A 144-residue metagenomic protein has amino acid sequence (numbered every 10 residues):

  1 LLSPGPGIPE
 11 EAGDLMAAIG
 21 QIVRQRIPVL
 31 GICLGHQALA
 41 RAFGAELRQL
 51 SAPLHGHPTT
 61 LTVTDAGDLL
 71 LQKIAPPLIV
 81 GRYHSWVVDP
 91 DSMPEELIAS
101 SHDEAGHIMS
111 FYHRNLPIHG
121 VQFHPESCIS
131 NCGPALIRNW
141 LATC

Functional and structural regions predicted by a protein language model:
L1-G31, Q37, F43: Flexible gly/pro-rich beta->alpha loop and the following alpha-helix that scaffold active-site loops
A12-M16, M93, G133-P134: Conserved strand-to-helix beginnings and helix N-cap segments that scaffold or border functional pockets
A17-A18, I98, A135-N139: Alpha-helical elements of Rossmann-like donor-binding domains used by nucleotide-donor carbohydrate transfer enzymes
G20-I22, A40-I118, F123-N131: Pocket-forming structural segment of enzyme catalytic cores
Q37, D68, R138: Active-site phosphate/pyrophosphate- and oxyanion-stabilizing loops and adjacent acidic/basic residues in soluble
C128-C144: Acyltransferase
